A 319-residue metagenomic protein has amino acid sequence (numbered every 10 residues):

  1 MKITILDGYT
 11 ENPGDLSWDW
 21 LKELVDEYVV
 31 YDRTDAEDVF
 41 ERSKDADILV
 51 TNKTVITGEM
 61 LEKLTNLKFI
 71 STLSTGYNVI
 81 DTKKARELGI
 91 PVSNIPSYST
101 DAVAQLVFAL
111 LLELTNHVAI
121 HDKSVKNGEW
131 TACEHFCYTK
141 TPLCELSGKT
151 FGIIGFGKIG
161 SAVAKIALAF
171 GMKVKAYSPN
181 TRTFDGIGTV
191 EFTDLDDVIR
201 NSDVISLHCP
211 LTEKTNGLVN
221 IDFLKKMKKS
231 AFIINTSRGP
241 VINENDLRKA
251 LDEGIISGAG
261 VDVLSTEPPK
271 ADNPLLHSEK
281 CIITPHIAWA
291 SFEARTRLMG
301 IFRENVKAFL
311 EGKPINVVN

Functional and structural regions predicted by a protein language model:
M1-A46, K175: N-terminal glycine-/charge-rich "phosphate-binding" loop or analogous flexible N-terminal tail
L21, V39-R42, M60-K63, D197-V198 (+2 more regions): Structural alpha-helical scaffold elements that stabilize or flank donor/cofactor-binding regions in carbohydrate
D32, L73-S74, I90-D101, S178 (+1 more regions): Short beta->alpha connector loops at strand-helix junctions that form conserved, small/polar/Pro-enriched
A46, L64, S202: An anion/phosphate-binding loop that grips the pyrophosphate of nucleotide cofactors and donors
L88, P96-T150, F184, V318: Phosphate-binding beta-alpha-beta segment of Rossmann-like dinucleotide-binding domains, i.e., the NAD(P)
C137-K229: Rossmann-like dinucleotide/phosphate-binding beta-alpha-beta segment
S230-N319: Rossmann-like dinucleotide-binding domain for NAD(H)/NADP(H)
